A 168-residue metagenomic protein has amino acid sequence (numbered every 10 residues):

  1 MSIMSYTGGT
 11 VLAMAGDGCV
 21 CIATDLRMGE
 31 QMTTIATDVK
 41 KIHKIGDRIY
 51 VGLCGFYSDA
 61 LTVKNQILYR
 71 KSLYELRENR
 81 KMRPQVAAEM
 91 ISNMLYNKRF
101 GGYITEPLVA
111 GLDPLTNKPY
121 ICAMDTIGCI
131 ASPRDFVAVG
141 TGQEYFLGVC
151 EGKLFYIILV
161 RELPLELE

Functional and structural regions predicted by a protein language model:
M1-Y103, G128-E168: Conserved short S/T/G-enriched processing/targeting/catalytic segments and their helical context
P107: Active-site rim beta-loop-alpha module in soluble metabolic enzymes
A110-G128: Acidic-glycine-rich active-site phosphate/pyrophosphate-binding loop
